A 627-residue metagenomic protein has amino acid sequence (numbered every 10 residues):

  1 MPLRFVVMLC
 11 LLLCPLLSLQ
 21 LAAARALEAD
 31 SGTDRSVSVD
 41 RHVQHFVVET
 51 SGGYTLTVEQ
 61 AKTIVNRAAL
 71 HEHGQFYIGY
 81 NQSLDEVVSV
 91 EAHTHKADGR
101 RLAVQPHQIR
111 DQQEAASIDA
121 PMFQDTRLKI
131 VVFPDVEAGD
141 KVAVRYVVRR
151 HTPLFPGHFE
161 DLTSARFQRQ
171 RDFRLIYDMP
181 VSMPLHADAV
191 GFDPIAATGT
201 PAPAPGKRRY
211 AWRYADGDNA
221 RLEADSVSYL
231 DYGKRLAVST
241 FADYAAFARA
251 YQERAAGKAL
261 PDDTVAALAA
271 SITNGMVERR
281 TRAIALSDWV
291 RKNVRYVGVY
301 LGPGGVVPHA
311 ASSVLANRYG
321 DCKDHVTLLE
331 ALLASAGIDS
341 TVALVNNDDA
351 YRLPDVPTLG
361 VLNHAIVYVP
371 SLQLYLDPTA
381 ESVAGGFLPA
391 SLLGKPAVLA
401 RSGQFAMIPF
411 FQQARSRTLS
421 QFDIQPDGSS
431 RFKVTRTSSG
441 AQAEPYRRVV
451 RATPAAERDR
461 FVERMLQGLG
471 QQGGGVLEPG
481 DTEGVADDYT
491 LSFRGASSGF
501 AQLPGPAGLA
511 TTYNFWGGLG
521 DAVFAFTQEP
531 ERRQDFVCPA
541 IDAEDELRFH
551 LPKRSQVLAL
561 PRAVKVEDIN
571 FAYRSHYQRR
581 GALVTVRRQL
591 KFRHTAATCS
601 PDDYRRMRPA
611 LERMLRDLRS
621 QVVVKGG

Functional and structural regions predicted by a protein language model:
M1-R4: Positively charged n-region of N-terminal signal peptides that target proteins for export
V6-Q20: Bacterial N-terminal signal peptides
A24-G627: A sensor for short, sequence-defined functional sites
